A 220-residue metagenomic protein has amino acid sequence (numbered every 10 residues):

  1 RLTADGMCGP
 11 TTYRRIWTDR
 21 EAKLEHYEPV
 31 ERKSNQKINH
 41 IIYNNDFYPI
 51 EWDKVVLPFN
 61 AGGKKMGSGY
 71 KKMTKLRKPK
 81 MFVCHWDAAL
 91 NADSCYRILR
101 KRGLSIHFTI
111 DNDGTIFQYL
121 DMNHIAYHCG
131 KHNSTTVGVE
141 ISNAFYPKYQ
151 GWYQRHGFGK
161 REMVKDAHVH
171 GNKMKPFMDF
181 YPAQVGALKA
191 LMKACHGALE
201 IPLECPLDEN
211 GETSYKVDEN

Functional and structural regions predicted by a protein language model:
R1-V55, Y215-E219: Cell-envelope/ECM-targeting effectors and their regulatory/trafficking segments
T3, H26, A198, P202-C205: Generic macromolecular interface patches on structured domains
T3-G6, M66, T135, D208: Generic detector of intrinsically disordered, low-complexity, polar/charged segments
C8-R14, A22, I116, M122-I125 (+2 more regions): A generic structural micro-environment signature that highlights single residues at secondary-structure boundaries
E21-A22, N133, A144, T213: Short alpha-helical interface elements
K23, L99, Q154, E212-S214: Hydrophobic alpha-helical segments
P49-P202: Active-site-adjacent loop/helix surface patches within enzyme catalytic domains that shape the substrate-binding cleft
I201-E219: Short, glycine/acidic-rich hinge or "gate" loops at secondary-structure transitions that mediate conformational
